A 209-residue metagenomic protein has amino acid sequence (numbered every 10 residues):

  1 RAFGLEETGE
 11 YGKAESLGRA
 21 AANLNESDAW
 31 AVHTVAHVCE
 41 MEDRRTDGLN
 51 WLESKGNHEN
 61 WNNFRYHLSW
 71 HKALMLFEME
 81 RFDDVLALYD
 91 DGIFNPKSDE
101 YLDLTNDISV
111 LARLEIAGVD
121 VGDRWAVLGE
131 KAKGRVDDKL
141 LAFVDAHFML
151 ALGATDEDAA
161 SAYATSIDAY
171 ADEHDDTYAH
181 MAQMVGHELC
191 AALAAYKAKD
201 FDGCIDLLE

Functional and structural regions predicted by a protein language model:
R1-E7, Y11, G18-N23: Active-site lining segments of carbohydrate-active enzymes
L5, V38-C39: TPR/Sel1-like alpha-solenoid repeat signature
E10-S16, R44-N50: Structural signature of tandem alpha-helical TPR/SEL1-like repeats, specifically the intra-repeat loop/turn
A20-A21, S54-K55, G92: Canonical positions in the second alpha-helix
E26, E59-N63, K97: Short coil turns that delineate tetratricopeptide repeat
T34-V35, H71: Canonical tetratricopeptide repeat
L74-E209: Helix-coil-helix junctions within alpha-helical repeat/solenoid scaffolds
